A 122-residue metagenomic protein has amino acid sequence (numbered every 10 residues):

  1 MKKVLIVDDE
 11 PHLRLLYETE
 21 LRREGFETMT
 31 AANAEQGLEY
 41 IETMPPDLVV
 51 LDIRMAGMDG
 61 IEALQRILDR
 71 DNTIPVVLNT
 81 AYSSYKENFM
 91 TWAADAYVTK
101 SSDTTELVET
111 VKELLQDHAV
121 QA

Functional and structural regions predicted by a protein language model:
L15-R23: Charged docking surfaces used in two-component/phosphorelay signaling
T30-E39, G60: Helix N-cap/capping motif at the beta->alpha junctions
E39, I61-N72: Short amphipathic alpha-helix used as the core "switch/output" element in two-component signaling
D52: Active-site residues of response regulator receiver
M55: Receiver (REC) domain active-site loop signature in two-component systems and cognate sites in sensor histidine kinases
G60, M90-V98: As written
V77-N79: Hydrophobic/aromatic residues positioned on beta-strands within the core alpha/beta folds
S102-L115, A119: C-terminal output helix
